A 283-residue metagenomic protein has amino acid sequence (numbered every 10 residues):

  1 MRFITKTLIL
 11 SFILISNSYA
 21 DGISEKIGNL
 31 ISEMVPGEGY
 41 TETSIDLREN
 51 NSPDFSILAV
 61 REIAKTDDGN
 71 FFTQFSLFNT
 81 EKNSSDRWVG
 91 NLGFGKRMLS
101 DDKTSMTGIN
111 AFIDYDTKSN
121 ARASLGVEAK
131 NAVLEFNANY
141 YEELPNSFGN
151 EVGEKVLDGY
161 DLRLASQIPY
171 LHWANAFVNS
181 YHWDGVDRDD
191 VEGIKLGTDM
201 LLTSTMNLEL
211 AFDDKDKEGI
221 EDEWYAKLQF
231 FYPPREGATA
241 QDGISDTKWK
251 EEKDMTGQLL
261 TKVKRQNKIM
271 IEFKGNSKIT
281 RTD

Functional and structural regions predicted by a protein language model:
M1-T7, V60, N110: Bacterial N-terminal signal peptides that target proteins for export
R2-A20: Classical Sec-dependent N-terminal signal peptides that target proteins to the secretory pathway
Y19-R87, L259-D283: Outer-membrane beta-barrel initiation region
D21-P36, L144-F177, W183-R188, M200-D283: Flexible, glycine-rich linker and terminal segments associated with outer-membrane beta-barrel/transport systems
N29-I31, P53-T66, W88-D102, A123-Y140 (+4 more regions): Feature captures outer-membrane beta-barrel proteins of Gram-negative bacteria and organelles
G39-L47, G69-E81, S105-D116, L125 (+4 more regions): Transmembrane beta-strand segments that form the barrel wall of outer-membrane beta-barrel proteins
D46-F55, F78-G90, Y115-A123, E154-V156 (+2 more regions): Solvent-exposed loop/turn segments connecting transmembrane beta-strands in outer-membrane beta-barrel proteins
D67-G69, S85, T104, S119-A121 (+6 more regions): Short acidic, gly/pro-rich beta-turn/loop elements at beta-sheet edges and active-site/ligand-binding grooves
